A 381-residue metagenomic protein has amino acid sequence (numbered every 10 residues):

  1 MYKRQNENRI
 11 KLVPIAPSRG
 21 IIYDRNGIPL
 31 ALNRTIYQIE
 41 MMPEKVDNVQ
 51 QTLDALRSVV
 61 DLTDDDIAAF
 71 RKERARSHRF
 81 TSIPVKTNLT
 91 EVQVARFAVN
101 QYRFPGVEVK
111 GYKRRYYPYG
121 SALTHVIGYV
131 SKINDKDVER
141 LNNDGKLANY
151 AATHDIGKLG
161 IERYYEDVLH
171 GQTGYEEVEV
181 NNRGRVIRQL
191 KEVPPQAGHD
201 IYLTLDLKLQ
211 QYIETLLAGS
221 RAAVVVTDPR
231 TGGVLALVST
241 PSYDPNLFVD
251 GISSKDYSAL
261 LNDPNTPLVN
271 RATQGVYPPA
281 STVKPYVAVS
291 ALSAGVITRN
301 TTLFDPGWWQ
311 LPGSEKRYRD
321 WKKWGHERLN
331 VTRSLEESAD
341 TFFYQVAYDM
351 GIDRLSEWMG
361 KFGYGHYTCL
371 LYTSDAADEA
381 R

Functional and structural regions predicted by a protein language model:
K3-V186, P194, G219-A223, P229 (+2 more regions): Membrane-proximal periplasmic segments of bacterial cell-envelope enzymes, especially penicillin-binding proteins
R9, Y37-K45, R79-T87, A151-A152 (+5 more regions): Second-shell loop/turn segments in exported
A16, H199, S220, P267 (+1 more regions): Exposed loop/turn and edge beta-strand positions of beta-sandwich/beta-sheet ligand-binding modules
R19, Q50-L53, V94, A98 (+9 more regions): Extracytoplasmic/secreted envelope proteins and their assembly/folding machinery, especially bacterial periplasmic
I21-Y23, H125, Y202-T204, V225-V226 (+2 more regions): Structured core elements
A31, V180-E192, R230-T282, Y286-S374 (+1 more regions): Beta-lactam-recognizing serine transpeptidase/beta-lactamase-like catalytic domain environment
R185-A223: Conserved, well-ordered alpha-helix/loop/beta-strand core segments that scaffold catalytic motifs
